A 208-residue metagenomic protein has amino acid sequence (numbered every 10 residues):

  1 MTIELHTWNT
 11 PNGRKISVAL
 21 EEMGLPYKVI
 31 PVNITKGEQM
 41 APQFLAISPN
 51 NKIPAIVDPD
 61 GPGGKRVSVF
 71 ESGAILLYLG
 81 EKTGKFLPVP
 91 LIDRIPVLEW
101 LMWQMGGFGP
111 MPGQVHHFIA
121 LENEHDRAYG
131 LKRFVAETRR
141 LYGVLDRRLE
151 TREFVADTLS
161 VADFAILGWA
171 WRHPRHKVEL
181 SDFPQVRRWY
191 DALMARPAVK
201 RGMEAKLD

Functional and structural regions predicted by a protein language model:
M1-Y129: GST-like domain detector, emphasizing the conserved glutathione-binding G-site in the N-terminal thioredoxin-like
I92, L101-P197, G202: GST-like fold's C-terminal all-alpha helical module
A205-K206: Exported/periplasmic ABC-transporter solute-binding proteins
